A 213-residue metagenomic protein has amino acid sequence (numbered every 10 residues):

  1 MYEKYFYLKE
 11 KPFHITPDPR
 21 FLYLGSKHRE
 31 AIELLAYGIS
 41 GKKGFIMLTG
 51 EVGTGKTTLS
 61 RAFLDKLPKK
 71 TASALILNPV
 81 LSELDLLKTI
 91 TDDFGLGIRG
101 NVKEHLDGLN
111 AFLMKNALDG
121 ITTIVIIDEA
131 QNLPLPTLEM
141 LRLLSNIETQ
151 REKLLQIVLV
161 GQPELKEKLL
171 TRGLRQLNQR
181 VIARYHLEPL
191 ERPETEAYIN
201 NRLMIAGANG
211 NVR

Functional and structural regions predicted by a protein language model:
M1-K42: A short, basic N-terminal segment
K11, T71-A72, L81-G100: Conserved NTP-binding/hydrolysis module of P-loop NTPases
G38-G41, D65-K70, M114-G120, Q131-P136 (+2 more regions): Conserved catalytic network of the ASCE P-loop NTPase/AAA+ motor domain
G41-A62, P79: Walker A/P-loop nucleotide-binding motif
F45-T49, A74, I126: Short hydrophobic/aromatic beta-strand immediately N-terminal to the Walker A/P-loop
T54, E129-L135, L143, E164-L165: Residues immediately C-terminal
S82-D85, G97-M140, T149-K153, L190-T195 (+1 more regions): Mid-core helix/loop region of P-loop NTP-binding domains shared across ATPases and GTPases
N116-G120, I124, T149, V158 (+1 more regions): Helix-loop-helix "sensor" segment of P-loop NTPases
